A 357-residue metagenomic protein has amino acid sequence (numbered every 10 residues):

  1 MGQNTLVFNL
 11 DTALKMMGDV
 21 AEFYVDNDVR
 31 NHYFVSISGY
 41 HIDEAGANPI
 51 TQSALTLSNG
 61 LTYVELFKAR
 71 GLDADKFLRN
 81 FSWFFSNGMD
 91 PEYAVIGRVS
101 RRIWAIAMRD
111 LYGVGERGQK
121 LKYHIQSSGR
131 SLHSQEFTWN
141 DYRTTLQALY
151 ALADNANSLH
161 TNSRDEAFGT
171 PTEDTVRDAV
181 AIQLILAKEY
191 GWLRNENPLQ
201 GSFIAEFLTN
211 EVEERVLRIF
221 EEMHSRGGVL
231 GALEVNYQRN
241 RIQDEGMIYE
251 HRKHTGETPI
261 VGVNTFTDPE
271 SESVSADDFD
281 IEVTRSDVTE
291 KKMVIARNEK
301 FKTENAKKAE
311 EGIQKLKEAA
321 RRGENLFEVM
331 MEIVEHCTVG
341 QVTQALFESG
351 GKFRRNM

Functional and structural regions predicted by a protein language model:
M1-N87, E92-Y93, L111, G118-H124 (+5 more regions): Catalytic alpha/beta active-site cores
M1-V7, E44-A47, F84-E92, Q126-T138 (+6 more regions): Short beta-alpha connecting loops at secondary-structure transitions that line or flank enzyme active sites
F8-A13, Q52-N59, M89-A107, W139-A148 (+1 more regions): Structured ligand/cofactor/substrate-binding pocket environments in proteins
V20-N27, N31, S38, G60-D73 (+9 more regions): Change "in soluble alpha/beta enzymes" to "in soluble alpha/beta proteins
V25, A167-T170, N356-M357: Catalytic or ion-translocation cores adjacent to nucleophile or general acid/base/metal-coordination motifs in diverse
R30, G71-F77, V114-S127, Q135-A167 (+5 more regions): Flexible glycine/proline-rich, aromatic-decorated loop/lid segments
F34-S36, S82-F85, K122-Q126, N140-D141 (+7 more regions): Structured core elements
A181-L184, K188-M357: Flexible, glycine-rich loop/tail regions that form catalytic "lids" or insertion modules at the edges of active sites
